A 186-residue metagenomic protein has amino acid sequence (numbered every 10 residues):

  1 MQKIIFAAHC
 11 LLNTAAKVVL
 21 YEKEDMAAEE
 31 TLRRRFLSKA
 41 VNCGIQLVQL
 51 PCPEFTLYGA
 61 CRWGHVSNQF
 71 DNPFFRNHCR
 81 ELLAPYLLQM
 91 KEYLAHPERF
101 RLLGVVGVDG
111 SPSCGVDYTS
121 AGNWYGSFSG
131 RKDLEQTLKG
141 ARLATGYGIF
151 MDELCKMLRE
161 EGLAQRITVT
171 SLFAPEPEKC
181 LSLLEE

Functional and structural regions predicted by a protein language model:
M1-Q2, T31-Q46, Y86-L103: Short amphipathic alpha-helices and their capping/turn segments at secondary-structure boundaries
Q2, N13-A28, L138-A141: Residues lining hydrophobic/aromatic ligand-binding pockets adjacent to catalytic sites
I4, A8: N-terminal nucleotide-binding beta1-loop-alpha1 segment
A15, L57-G59, S111-D117, P177-C180: Short catalytic/ligand-binding loop motif for oxyanion handling, primarily in non-cytosolic enzymes, centered on
K23-F70: Short, surface-exposed acidic-centric catalytic microdomains
D25, I45, R80, A84-P85 (+1 more regions): Conserved mixed alpha/beta catalytic, RNA-binding, or beta-rich assembly cores of soluble enzyme, regulatory
A60-E98, G126-E186: Divalent-metal-activated hydrolytic enzyme cores
L103-P112: Short, well-ordered beta-to-alpha junction loops that form the rim of enzyme active sites and present histidine/acidic
